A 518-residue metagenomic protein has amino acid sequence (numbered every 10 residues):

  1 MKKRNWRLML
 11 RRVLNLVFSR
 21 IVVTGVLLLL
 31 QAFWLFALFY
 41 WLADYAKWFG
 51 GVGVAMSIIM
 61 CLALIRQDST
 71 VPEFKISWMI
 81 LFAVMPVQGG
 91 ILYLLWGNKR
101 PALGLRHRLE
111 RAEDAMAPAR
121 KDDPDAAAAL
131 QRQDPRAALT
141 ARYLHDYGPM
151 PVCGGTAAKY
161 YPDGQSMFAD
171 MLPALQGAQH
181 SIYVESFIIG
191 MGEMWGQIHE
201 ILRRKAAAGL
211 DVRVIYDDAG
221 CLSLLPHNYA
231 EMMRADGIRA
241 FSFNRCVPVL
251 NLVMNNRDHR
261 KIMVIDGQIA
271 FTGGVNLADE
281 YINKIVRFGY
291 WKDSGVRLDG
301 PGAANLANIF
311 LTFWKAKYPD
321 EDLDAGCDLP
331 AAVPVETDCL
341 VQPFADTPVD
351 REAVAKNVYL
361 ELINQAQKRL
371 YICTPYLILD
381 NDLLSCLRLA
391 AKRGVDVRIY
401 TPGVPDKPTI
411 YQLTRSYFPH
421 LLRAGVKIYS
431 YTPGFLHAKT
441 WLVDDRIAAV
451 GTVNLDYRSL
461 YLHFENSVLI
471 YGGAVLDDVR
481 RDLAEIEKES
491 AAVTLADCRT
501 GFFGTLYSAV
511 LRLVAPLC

Functional and structural regions predicted by a protein language model:
M1-N357, E361, Q365, P405 (+5 more regions): N-terminal localization/anchoring segments of enzymes in phospholipid and broader phosphate metabolism
F187, Y376, I410: Glycine- and other small-residue-rich loops at beta-strand/loop junctions that grip anionic moieties
Y376-V397, P402, K407: Helical hairpin unit composed of two closely spaced alpha helices linked by a short loop
S385, Y411-R415: Short glycine/threonine-rich loop-to-helix capping motif typified by GTGT followed within a few residues by an Asp-Pro
I428-T432: Active-site donor-binding acidic/aromatic loop of nucleotide-activated sugar and phosphosugar transferases involved
K439: Catalytic-core elements of nucleic-acid end-processing and repair enzymes
